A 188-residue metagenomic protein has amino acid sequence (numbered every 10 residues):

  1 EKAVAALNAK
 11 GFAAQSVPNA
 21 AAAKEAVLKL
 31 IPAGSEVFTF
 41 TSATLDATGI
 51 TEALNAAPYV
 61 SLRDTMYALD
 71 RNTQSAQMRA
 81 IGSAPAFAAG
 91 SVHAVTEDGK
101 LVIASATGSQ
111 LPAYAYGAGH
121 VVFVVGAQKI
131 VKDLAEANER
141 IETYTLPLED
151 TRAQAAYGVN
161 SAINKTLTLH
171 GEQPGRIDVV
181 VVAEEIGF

Functional and structural regions predicted by a protein language model:
K2-R79, A84-A89: N-terminal active-site beta-alpha-beta segment that forms phosphate/nucleotide-binding and substrate-recognition loops
G82-F188: Conserved phosphate- and dinucleotide-binding cores of soluble alpha/beta proteins, encompassing both enzyme active
